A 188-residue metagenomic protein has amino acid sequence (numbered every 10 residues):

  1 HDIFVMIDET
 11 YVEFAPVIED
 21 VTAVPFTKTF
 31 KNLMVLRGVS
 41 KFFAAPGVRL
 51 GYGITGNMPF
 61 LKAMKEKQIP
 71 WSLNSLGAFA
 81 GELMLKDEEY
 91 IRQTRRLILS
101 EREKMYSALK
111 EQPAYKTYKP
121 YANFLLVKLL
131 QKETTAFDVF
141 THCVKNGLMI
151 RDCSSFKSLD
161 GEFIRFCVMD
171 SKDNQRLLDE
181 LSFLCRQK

Functional and structural regions predicted by a protein language model:
H1-V5, E9-F43: Active-site pre-lysine segment of PLP-dependent enzymes
I7, V35, L73, I150-D152: Hydrophobic residues in well-ordered beta-strands that form the structural core
N32-E111, Y115-Y118: PLP-dependent aminotransferase class I/II
G47, Y121, S158-D160: Short acidic/glycine-enriched loop/turn segments that link adjacent beta-strands
G56, K86, L130, M169-S171: Residue-level recognition of strand-loop junctions within catalytic nucleotide-signaling folds
I98-L99, Q112-N146: Conserved PLP-binding catalytic core of the aspartate aminotransferase-like
K145-L148, S155-K188: PLP-dependent enzyme catalytic core of the Aspartate aminotransferase-like
